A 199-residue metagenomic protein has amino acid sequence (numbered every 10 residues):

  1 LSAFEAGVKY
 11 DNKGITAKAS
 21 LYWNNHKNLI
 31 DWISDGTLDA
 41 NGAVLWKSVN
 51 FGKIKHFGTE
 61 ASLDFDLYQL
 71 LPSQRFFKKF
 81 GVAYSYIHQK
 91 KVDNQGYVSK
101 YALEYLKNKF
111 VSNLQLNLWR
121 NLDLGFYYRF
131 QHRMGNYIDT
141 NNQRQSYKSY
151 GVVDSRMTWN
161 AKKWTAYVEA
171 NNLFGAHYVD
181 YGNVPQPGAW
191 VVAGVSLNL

Functional and structural regions predicted by a protein language model:
L1-F57: Membrane-embedded beta-barrel scaffold of Gram-negative outer-membrane proteins
S2-A6, K47, F57-A61, N108-S112 (+2 more regions): Hydrophobic, lipid-facing positions within transmembrane beta-strands of outer-membrane proteins
G7-D11, S20, S62-D66, A83 (+4 more regions): Transmembrane beta-barrel domains of outer membrane proteins
G14-A17, Q69-S73, R120-G125, W159 (+1 more regions): Repeated loop/turn-to-beta-strand initiation elements of outer-membrane beta-barrel proteins
S20, T140-Y147, D154-M157: Short, glycine/charged-rich beta-strand-loop motifs at protein surfaces that mediate ligand recognition and catalysis
L21-H26, G42-G135: Gram-negative outer-membrane beta-barrel transporters
K27, I33-L45, D93-L103, N141-Q145 (+1 more regions): Flexible, surface-exposed loop regions and adjacent strand-edge segments of Gram-negative outer-membrane beta-barrel
K27-N28, W32, Y68, F130-I138 (+1 more regions): C-terminal beta-signal and adjacent terminal beta-strands/loops of Gram-negative outer-membrane beta-barrel proteins
